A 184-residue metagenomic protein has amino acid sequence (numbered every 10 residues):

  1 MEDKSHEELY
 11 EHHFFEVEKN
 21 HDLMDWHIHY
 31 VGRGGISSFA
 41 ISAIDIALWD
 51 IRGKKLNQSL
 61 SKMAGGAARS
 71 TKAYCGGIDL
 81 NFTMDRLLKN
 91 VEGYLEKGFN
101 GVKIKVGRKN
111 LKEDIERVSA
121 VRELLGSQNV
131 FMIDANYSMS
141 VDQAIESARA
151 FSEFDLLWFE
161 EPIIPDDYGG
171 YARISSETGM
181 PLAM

Functional and structural regions predicted by a protein language model:
M1-F131, N136-S138, D142-I145, R149-E153 (+1 more regions): N-terminal capping/lid subdomain adjacent to the active-site entrance of alpha/beta enzymes
S138, I164-Y168: Short acidic loop-to-helix transition motifs that present clustered carboxylates
Q143, D167-G170: Short acidic active-site motifs
A148-P165, P181-M184: Active-site core of metal-dependent hydrolases
R173-S175: C-terminal helical cap(s) of enzyme catalytic domains, especially alpha/beta-barrels
